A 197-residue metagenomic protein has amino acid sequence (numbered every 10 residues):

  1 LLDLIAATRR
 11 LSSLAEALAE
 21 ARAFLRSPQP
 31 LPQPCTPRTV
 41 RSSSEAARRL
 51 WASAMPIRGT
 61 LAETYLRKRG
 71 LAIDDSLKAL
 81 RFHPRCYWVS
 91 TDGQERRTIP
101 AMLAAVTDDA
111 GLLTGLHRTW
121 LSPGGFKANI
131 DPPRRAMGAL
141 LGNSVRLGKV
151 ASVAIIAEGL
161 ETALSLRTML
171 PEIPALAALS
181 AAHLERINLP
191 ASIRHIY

Functional and structural regions predicted by a protein language model:
L1-I73: Non-catalytic accessory segments of DNA primases and related replication-initiation nucleases
D3, R49-L50, G70-A72, A79-R81 (+4 more regions): Residue-level preference for alpha-helix termini and adjacent loops
S27-R38, R85-R97: Short amphipathic alpha-helical segments at helix boundaries and their inter-helical linkers
R69-P84, E172-A182: Short, well-structured beta-strand/strand-turn elements
W88-A191: Phosphate-handling DNA/RNA-contact segment within nucleic-acid enzymes
R194-Y197: Core nucleotide-handling region used for phosphoryl-transfer chemistry
